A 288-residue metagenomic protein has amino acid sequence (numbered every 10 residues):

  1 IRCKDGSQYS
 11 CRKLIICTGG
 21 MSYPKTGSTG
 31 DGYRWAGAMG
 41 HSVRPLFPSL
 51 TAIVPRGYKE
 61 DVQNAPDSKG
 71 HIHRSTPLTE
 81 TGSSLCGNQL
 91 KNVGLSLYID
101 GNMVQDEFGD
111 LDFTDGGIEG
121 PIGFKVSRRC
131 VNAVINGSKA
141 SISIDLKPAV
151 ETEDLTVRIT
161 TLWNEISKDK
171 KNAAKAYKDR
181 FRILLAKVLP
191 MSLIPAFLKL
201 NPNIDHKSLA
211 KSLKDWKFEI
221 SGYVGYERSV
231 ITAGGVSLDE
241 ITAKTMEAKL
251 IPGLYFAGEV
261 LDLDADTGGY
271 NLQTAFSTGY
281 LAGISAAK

Functional and structural regions predicted by a protein language model:
I1, P55-E60, A233-G234: Short secondary-structure transition/capping segments
R2-K4, K13-T18, Y23, G94-A257 (+2 more regions): Residue-level recognition of phosphate/Mg2+-coordinating polar/acidic sites in nucleotide-handling active sites
Y9, N88, K249: Structured loop/turn residues at beta-strand edges in well-structured enzyme cores
Y9-D61: Glycine-rich loop(s) and the adjacent beta-strand/alpha-helix scaffold that form part
G20-M39, L263-K288: A conserved FAD-binding loop/helix module that cradles the flavin
M39-V131: Rossmann-like dinucleotide-binding core of oxidoreductases
V260: Active-site pre-Tyr helix/loop in NAD(P)-dependent dehydrogenases
